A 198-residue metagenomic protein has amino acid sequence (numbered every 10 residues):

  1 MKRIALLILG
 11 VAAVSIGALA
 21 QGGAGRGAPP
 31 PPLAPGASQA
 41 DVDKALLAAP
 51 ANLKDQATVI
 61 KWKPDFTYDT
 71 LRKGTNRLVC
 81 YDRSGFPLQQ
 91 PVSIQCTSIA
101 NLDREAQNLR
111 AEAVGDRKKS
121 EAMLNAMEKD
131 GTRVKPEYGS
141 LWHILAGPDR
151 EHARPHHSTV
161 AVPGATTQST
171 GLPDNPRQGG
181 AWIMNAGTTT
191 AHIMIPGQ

Functional and structural regions predicted by a protein language model:
M1-I4: Positively charged n-region of N-terminal signal peptides that target proteins for export
L7-I16: Bacterial N-terminal signal peptides
S15-A18, R77: A generic alpha-helix preference that emphasizes hydrophobic side chains
G25-Q198: Primary mode marks residue(s) on the alpha4-beta5-alpha5 output face of response regulator receiver
